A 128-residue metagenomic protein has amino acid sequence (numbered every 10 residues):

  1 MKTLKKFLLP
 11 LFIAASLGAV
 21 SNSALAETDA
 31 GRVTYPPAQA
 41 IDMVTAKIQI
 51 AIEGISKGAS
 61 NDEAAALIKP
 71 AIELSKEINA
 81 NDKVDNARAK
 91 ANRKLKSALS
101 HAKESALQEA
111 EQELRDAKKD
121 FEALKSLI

Functional and structural regions predicted by a protein language model:
K2-K6, V20-I128: Long, charged/polar, soluble alpha-helical segments
P10-A19: Bacterial N-terminal signal peptides
